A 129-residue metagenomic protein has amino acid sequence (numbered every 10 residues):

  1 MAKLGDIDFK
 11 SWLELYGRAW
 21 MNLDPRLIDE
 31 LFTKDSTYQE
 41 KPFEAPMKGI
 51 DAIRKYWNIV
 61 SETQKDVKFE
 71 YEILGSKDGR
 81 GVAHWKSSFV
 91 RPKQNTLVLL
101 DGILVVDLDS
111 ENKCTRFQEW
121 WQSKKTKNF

Functional and structural regions predicted by a protein language model:
M1-K34: Short, low-complexity N-terminal intrinsically disordered segments enriched in polar/charged residues
K3, D8, R54-F129: A beta-strand edge to alpha-helix "cap/lid" segment located at domain peripheries
L15-R18, F43, D107: Short, flexible active-site loop motifs that bind/organize anionic cofactors or intermediates
I28-Y38, L74, V105-V106: Short, charge- and proline-biased low-complexity linear segments that act as flexible interaction/docking motifs
K34, E44, W120-S123: A short linear boundary/processing microfeature
T37-K48, I59-T63: A short gly/proline-enriched turn/hairpin at secondary-structure junctions
